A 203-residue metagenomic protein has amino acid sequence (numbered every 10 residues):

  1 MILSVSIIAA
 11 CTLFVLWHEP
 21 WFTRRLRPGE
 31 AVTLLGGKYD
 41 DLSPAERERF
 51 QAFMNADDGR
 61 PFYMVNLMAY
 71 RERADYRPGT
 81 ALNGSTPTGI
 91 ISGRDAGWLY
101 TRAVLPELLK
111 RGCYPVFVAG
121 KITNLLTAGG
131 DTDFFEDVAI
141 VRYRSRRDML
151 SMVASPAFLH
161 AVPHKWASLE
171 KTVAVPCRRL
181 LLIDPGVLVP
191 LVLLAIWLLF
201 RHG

Functional and structural regions predicted by a protein language model:
M1-F134, D148, R178-G203: Short S/T/G/P-rich N-terminal loop/turn motif that feeds into the first structured element of a domain
N66, V138-S145: Conserved RNP beta-strands of RNA recognition motif
Y76, R144-A161: Short amphipathic alpha-helices within nucleic acid-binding modules
E107-R111, S155, S168: Structured segments of extracytoplasmic/periplasmic soluble domains in secreted or envelope-associated proteins
A161-C177: Conserved short beta-strand edge segments in small beta-sheet-based binding/regulatory domains
